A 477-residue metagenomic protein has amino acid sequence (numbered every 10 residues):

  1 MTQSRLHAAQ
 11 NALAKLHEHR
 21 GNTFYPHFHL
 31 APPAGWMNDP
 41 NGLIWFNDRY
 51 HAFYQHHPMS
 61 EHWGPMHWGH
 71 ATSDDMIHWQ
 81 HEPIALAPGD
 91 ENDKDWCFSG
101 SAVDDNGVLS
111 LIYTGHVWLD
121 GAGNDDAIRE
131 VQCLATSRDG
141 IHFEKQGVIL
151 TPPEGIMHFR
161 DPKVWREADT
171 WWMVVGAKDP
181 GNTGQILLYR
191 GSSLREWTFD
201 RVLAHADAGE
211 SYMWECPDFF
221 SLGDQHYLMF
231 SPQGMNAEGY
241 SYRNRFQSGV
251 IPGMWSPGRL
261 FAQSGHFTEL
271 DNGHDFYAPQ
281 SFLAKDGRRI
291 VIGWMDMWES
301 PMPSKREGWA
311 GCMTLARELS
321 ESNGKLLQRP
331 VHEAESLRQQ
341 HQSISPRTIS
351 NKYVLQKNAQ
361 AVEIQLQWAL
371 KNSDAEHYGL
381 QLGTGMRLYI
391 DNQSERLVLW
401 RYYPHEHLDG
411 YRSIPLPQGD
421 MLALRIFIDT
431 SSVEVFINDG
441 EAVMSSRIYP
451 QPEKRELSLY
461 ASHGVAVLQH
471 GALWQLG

Functional and structural regions predicted by a protein language model:
M1-D161, R166-S211, S221-N272, G293-I344 (+3 more regions): Beta-rich carbohydrate-recognition and catalytic domains
Q10-L16, G249-G477: Beta-rich accessory regions
E215-P217, P279: Repeated scaffold domains used in trafficking and secretory/extracellular systems, primarily beta-propellers
